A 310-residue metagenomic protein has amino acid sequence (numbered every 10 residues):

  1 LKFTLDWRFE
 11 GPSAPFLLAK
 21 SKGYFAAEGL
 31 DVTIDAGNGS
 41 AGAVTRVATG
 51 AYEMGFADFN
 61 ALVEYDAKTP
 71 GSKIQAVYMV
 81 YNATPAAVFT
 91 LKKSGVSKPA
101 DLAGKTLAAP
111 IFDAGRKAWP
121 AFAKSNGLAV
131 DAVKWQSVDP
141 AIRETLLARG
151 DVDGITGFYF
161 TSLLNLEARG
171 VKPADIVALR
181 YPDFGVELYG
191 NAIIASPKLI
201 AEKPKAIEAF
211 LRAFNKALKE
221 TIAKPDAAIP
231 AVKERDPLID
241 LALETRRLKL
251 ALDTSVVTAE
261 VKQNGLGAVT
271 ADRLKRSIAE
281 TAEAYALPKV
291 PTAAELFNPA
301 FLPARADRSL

Functional and structural regions predicted by a protein language model:
L1-D139, R143-R149, D153-L163, L179-Y181 (+1 more regions): Short, glycine-/small- and polar/acidic-enriched structural segments that line small-molecule recognition paths
T33, A41, S137, L179-Y181 (+2 more regions): Short linear loop/turn motifs
D35, I74-A76, W135, T221-A231 (+1 more regions): Surface-exposed patches in mature extracellular/periplasmic domains of secreted proteins
N60, A141-T145, D151-D240: Pocket-lining segment of extracytoplasmic ligand-binding domains
V130-K134, P173-I176, L238-K249, L287-E295: Short, surface-exposed acidic
E202-A284: Secondary-structure end/capping motifs
L274-L310: Conserved C-terminal helix/tail region of periplasmic/extracytoplasmic solute-binding proteins
